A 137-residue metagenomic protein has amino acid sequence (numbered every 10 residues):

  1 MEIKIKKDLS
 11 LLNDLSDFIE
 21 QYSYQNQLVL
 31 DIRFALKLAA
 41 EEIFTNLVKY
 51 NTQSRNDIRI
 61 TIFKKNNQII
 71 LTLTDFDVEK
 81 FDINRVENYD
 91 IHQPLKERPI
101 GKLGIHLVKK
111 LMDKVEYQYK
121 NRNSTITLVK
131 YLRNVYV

Functional and structural regions predicted by a protein language model:
M1-L30: Helix-loop-beta hinge of the Bergerat
I19-E41, E97-P99: Conserved short strand/loop->alpha-helix "switch" segment adjacent to the catalytic nucleotide/phosphoryl-transfer site
E41-N46, K110: Conserved polar catalytic motif of the HATPase_c/GHKL fold
N51-R55: A short, flexible helix-to-loop-to-beta junction within the catalytic ATP-binding CA
D57-N67: Short beta-strand/loop element within the Bergerat-fold HATPase_c
I69-G101: Glycine-rich/acidic phosphate-handling loop/turn and adjacent ATP-lid/helix of nucleotide-binding kinase/ATPase domains
K96-M112: Glycine-rich phosphate-binding loop
D113-K120, S124: Glycine-rich ATP-binding loops of the HATPase_c
